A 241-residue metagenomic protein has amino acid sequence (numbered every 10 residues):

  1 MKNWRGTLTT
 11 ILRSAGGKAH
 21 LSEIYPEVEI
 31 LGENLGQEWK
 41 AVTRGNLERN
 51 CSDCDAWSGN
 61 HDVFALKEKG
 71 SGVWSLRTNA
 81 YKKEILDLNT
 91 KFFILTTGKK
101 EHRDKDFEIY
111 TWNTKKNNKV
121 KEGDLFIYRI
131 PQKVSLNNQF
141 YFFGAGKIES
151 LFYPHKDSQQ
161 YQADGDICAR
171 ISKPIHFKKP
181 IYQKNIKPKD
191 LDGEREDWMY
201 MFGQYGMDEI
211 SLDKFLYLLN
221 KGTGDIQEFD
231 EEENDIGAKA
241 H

Functional and structural regions predicted by a protein language model:
M1-S14, S22, E29-N89: Phospho-regulated, low-complexity intrinsically disordered regions of nuclear gene-regulatory and chromatin-associated
G17: Flexible coil/turn residues that form the inter-helical turn or adjacent wing/linker of helix-turn-helix
E33, I130-S135, Y153: Short beta-turn/strand-loop junction motif enriched in small, turn-promoting residues
L76-L88, K99-H102, T114, Y153-H241: Contiguous surface segments at macromolecular interaction interfaces
K91-F107: Short, basic/aromatic beta-hairpin or loop at an interaction surface
E108-K116: Short alpha-helix capping/helix-loop boundary micro-motifs
N118-V134: Short coil-to-beta transition motif at edge beta-strands of beta-rich domains
N138-F152: Short beta-strand-centered aromatic/proline hotspots
